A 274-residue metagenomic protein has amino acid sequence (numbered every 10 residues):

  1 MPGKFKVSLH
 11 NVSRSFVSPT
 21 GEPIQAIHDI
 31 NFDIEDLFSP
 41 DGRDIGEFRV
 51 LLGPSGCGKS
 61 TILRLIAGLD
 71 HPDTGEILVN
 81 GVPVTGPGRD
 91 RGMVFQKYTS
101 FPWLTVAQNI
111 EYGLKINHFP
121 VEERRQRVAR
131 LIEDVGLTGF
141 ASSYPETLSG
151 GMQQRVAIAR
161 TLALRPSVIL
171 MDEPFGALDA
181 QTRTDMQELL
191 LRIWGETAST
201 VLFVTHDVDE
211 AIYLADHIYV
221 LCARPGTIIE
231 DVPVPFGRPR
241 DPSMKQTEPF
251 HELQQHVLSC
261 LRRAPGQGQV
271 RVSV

Functional and structural regions predicted by a protein language model:
A67: Helix-to-loop junction immediately C-terminal to a conserved catalytic motif
G75-G86: Conserved ABC transporter NBD signature motif
P87, A107, E133, A141-Y144: Signature (C-motif/LSGGQ) region and adjacent switch/coupling loops of ABC-type ATPase nucleotide-binding domains
L104-Y112: Short coil-to-helix segment of the ABC ATPase nucleotide-binding domain corresponding to the Q-loop/switch region
E111, K115-F140, R192: Conserved ABC ATPase "signature" region
S143-E146, L164: Conserved signature/switch motifs of ABC ATPase nucleotide-binding domains
I158: Hydrophobic anchor residue at the start of the ABC signature
I169-D172: Catalytic Walker B motif of ABC-type/P-loop ATPase nucleotide-binding domains
